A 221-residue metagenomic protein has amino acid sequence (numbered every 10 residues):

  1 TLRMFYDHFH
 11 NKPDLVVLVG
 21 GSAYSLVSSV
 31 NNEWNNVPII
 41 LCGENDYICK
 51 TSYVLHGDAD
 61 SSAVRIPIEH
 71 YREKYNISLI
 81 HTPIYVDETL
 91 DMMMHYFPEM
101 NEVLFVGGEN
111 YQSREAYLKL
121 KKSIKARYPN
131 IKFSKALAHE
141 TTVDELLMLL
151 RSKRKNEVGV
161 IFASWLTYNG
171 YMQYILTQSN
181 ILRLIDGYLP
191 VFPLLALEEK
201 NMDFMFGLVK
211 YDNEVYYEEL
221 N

Functional and structural regions predicted by a protein language model:
T1-N221: Short hydrophobic alpha-helices and adjacent helix-cap/hinge residues
